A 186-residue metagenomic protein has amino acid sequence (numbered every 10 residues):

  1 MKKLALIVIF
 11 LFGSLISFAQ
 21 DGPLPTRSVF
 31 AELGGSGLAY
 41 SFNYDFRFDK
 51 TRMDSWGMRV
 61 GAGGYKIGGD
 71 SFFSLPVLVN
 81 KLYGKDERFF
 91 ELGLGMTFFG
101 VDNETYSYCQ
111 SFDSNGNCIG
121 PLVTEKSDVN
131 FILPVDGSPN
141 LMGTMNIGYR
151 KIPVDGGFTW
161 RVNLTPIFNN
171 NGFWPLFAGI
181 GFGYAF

Functional and structural regions predicted by a protein language model:
M1-K2, A31, V162: Generic cytosolic/nucleocytoplasmic N-terminal low-complexity/intrinsically disordered segments
M1-P23, F182, F186: Bacterial Sec-dependent N-terminal signal peptides
A5-I7, S14, S28, N117 (+2 more regions): Residue-level marker of intrinsically disordered, low-complexity segments enriched for small/polar residues
L6, F18, F30-A31, P134 (+2 more regions): A general structural-boundary detector
I7-V8, L38-Y40, T51, D86 (+1 more regions): A broad, structure-centric signal for solvent-exposed, well-ordered loop/edge residues that line or flank functional
S14-I16, S41, T144, G179: A generic alpha-helix preference that emphasizes hydrophobic side chains
Q20-S74: Short glycine/proline- and aromatic-enriched beta-strand/turn motifs that initiate or cap beta-hairpins
M53-S55, G64-F186: Outer-membrane beta-barrel transmembrane domain signature
